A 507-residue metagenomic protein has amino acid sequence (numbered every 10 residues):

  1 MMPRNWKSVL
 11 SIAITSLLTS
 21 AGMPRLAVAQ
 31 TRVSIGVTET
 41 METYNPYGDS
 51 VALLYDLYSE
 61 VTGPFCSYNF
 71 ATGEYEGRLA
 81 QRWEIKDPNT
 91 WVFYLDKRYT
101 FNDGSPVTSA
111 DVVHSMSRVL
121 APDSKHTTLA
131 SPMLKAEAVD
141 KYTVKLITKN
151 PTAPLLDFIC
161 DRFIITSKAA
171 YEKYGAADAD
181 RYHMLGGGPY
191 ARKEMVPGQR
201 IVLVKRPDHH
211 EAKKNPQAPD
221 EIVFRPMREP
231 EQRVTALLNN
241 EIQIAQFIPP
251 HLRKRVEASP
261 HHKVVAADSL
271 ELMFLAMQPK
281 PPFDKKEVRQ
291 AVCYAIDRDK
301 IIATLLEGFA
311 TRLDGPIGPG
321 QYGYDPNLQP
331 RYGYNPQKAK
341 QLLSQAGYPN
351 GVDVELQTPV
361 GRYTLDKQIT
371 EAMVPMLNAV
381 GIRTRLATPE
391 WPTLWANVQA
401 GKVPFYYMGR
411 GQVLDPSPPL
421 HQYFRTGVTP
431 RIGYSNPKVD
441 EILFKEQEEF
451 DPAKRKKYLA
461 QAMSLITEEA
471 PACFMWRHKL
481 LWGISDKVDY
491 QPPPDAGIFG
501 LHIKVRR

Functional and structural regions predicted by a protein language model:
R25, E84, T128-E172, E194: Surface-exposed binding/hinge segments that line and control ligand-binding clefts or catalytic entry sites
G36-D87, Y94, S117, L185: N-terminal lobe/hinge region of extracytoplasmic solute-binding protein
N69-E74, D161-Q217, E221-V223, E229-E231 (+2 more regions): Gly/Pro-rich hinge or "lid" segments in bacterial periplasmic/extracellular proteins
P197, S344-Q412, P452, L480: Ligand/substrate-recognition segments at binding pockets and active sites
D208-R255, P375, R383: Ligand-site clamp/hinge motif
R312-Q345, Y363-K367: Structural transition elements
A379-L394, H421-D486, R507: Extracytoplasmic/peripheral linker and loop segments enriched in polar/acidic and small residues with frequent Thr/Pro
W482-R507: Long beta-strand-rich cores associated with HINT superfamily self-processing modules
